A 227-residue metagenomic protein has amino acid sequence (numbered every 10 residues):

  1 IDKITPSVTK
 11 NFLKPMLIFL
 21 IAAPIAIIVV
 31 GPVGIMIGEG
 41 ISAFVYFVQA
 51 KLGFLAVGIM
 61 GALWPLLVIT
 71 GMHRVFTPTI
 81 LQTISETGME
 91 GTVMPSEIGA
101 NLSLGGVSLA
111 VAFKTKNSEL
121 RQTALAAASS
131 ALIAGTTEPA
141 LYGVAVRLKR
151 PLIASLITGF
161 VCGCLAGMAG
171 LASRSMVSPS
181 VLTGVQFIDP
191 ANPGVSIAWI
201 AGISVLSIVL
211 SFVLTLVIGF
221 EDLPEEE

Functional and structural regions predicted by a protein language model:
I1, V111-T136: Alpha-helical transmembrane segments and their immediate interhelical/interface regions in integral membrane proteins
I1-P65, V181-E227: Signature of multi-pass transmembrane helix bundles
A23-P24, A62-L66, T83, S108-A112 (+4 more regions): Alpha-helical transmembrane segments of multipass membrane proteins
A26, G61-H73, T87-T92, A131-A134 (+1 more regions): Transmembrane alpha-helix interface/packing and boundary motifs in multi-pass membrane proteins, characterized by
I28-I41, M72-T77, A110-K114, E138 (+1 more regions): Transmembrane helix-loop junctions in multi-pass membrane proteins
V29-G34, L52, L67-V75, G99-L102 (+1 more regions): Short helix-coil transition sites and intra-membrane helix breaks within transmembrane domains of multi-pass
F54, T79-Q82, S118-E119, A126-A127 (+1 more regions): Transmembrane alpha-helical segments and their short flanking loops that form helix-hairpins/helix-helix interfaces
I69-Q122, V185: Membrane-interfacial helix-loop connectors
